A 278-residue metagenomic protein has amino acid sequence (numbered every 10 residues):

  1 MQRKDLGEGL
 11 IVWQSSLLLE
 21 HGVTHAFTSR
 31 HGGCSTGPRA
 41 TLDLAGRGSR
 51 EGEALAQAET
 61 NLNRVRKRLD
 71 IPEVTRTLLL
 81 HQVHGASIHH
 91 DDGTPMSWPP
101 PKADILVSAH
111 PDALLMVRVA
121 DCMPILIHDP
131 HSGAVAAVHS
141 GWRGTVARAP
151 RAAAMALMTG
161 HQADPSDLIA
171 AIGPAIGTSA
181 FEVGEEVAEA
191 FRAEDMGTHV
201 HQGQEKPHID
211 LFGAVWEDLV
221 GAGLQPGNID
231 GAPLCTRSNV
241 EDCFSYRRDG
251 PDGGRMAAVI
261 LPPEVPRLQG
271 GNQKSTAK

Functional and structural regions predicted by a protein language model:
M1-K278: Active-site microenvironment for binding and transforming phosphate-containing groups
